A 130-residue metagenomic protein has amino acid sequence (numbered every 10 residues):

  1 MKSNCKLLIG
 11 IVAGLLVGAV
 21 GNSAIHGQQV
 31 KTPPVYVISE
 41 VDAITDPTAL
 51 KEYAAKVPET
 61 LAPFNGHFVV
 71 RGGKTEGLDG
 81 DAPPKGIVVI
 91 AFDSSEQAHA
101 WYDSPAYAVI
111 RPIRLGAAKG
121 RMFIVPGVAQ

Functional and structural regions predicted by a protein language model:
M1-I11: Bacterial N-terminal signal peptides that target proteins for export
G10, V17-G86, F92-A100, P126-Q130: Short S/T/G/P-rich N-terminal loop/turn motif that feeds into the first structured element of a domain
G86-V88, G120-R121: Generic beta-strand structural signal
Y102-P105: A short, charged, amphipathic alpha-helix used as a generic interaction element across diverse proteins
Y107-I124: Short arginine-rich
